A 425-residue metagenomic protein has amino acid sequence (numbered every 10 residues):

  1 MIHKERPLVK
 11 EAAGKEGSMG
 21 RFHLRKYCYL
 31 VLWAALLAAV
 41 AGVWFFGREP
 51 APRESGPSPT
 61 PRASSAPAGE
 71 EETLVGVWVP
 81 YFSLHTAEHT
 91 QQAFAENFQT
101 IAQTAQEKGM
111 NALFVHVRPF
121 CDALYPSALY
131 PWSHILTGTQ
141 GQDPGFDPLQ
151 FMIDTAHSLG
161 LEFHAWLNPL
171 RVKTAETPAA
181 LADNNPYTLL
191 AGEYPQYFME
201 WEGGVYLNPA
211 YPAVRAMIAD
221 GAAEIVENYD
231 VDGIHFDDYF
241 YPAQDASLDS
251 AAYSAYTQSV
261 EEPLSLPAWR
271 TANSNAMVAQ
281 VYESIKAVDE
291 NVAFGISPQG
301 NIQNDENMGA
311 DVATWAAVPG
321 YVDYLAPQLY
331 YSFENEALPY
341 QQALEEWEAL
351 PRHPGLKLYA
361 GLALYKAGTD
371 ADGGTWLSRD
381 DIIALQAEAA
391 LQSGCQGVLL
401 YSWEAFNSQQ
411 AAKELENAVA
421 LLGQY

Functional and structural regions predicted by a protein language model:
G69-A93, A165, L170-E224, N228: Active-site-adjacent "subsite" loops/lids of carbohydrate-active enzymes
F82-Q92, Y130-G145, W201-A216, P263-N273 (+2 more regions): The substrate-binding groove and active-site-proximal loops of carbohydrate-active enzymes, especially glycoside
H89-A105, R215-I225, N304-V318, S378-A389: Short, acidic/polar
T90-K108, I135-S158, A272-M277: Aromatic- and glycine-enriched glycan-recognition loops and surfaces that form the carbohydrate-binding subsites
E96-A123, V322, S393-G397: Catalytic domains of carbohydrate-active enzymes, especially glycoside hydrolases
M110-P144: Aromatic-lined carbohydrate-binding/catalytic grooves of carbohydrate-active enzymes
A191-V318, Y330-Y331: Polysaccharide-binding and catalytic clefts of secreted carbohydrate-active enzymes
Y321-A337, P354-Y425: Substrate-binding cleft of secreted/luminal carbohydrate-active enzymes
